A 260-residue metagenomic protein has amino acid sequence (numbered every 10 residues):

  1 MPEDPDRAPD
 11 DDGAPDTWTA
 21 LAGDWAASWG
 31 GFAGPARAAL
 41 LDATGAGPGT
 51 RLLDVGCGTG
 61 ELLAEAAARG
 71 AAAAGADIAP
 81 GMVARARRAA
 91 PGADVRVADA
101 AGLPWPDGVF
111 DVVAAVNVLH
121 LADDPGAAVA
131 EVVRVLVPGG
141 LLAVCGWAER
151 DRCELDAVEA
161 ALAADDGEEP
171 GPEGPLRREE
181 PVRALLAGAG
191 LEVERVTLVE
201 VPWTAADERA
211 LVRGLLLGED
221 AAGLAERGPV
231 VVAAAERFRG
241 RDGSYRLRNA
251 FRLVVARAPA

Functional and structural regions predicted by a protein language model:
M1-T50, E61-E65, M82-R85, A89 (+2 more regions): Conserved class I S-adenosyl-L-methionine
F32-A33, T59-E61, P175-A260: Conserved Class I S-adenosyl-L-methionine
R51-G102: Class I SAM-dependent methyltransferase SAM/SAH-binding core
A73, L142-A143: A short hydrophobic/small-residue beta-strand
A101-V112: A short acidic, Gly/Pro-enriched loop at the edge of an enzyme's catalytic core that lines a small-molecule cofactor
V112-P125, A148: A short SAM/SAH-binding and catalytic strip from SAM-dependent methyltransferases
G126-L141: A short glycine-rich, Lys/Arg-flanked "PGG" loop and its adjoining helix->strand segment in the class I
A143-E168: Conserved class I S-adenosyl-L-methionine
